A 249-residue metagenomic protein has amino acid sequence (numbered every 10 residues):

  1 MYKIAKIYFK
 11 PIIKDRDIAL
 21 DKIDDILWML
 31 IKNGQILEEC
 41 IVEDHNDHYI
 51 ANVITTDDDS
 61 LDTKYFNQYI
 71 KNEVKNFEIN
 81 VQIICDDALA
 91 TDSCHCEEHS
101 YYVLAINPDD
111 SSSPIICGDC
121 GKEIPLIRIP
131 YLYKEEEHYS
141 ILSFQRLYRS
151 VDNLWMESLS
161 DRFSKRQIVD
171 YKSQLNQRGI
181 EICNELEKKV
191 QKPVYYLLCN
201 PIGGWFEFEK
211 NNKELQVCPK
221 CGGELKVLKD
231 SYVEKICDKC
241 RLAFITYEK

Functional and structural regions predicted by a protein language model:
M1-K165, Q177, C183, K192-Y196: Domain-scale terminal segments
K165-S173: Surface-exposed cleft-lining segments at the edges of enzyme active sites
S173-K249: Cys/His-clustered metal-coordination modules, chiefly Zn-binding fingers
